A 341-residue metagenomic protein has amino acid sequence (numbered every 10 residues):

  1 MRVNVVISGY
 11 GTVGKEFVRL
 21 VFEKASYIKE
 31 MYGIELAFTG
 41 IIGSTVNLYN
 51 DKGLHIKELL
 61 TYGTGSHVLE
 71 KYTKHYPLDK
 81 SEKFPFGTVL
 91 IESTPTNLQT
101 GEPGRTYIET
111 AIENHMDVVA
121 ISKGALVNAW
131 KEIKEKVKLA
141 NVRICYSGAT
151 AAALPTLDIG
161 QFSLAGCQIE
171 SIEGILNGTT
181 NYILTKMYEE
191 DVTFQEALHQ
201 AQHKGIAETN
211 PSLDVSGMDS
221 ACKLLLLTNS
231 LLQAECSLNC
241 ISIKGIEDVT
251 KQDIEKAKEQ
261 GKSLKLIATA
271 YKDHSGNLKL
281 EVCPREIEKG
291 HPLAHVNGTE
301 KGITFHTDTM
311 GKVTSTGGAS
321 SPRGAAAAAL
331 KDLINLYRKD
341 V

Functional and structural regions predicted by a protein language model:
M1-N114: N-terminal glycine-/serine-/threonine-rich beta1-alpha1-beta2 phosphate-ribose binding loop of Rossmann-like
S8, T12, E16, L36 (+11 more regions): Conserved active-site and cofactor/substrate-binding residues in soluble primary-metabolism enzymes
V89-E92, V119-I121, I144-G148, S171-G174 (+2 more regions): General beta-strand structural signal in soluble alpha/beta enzymes
T96-E113, K123-I144, T150, D158-G160: Rossmann-fold NAD(P)-binding glycine/threonine-rich loop
F162-C222, L227-T228: Conserved anion/nucleotide-ligand pocket segment
E190-V192, S230-L238, N335-V341: Short helix-capping/linker segments at secondary-structure and domain boundaries
L198-H295: Substrate-binding/catalytic subdomain of NAD(P)-dependent oxidoreductase enzymes
P292-V341: ATP-dependent carboxylate/acyl-activation modules
